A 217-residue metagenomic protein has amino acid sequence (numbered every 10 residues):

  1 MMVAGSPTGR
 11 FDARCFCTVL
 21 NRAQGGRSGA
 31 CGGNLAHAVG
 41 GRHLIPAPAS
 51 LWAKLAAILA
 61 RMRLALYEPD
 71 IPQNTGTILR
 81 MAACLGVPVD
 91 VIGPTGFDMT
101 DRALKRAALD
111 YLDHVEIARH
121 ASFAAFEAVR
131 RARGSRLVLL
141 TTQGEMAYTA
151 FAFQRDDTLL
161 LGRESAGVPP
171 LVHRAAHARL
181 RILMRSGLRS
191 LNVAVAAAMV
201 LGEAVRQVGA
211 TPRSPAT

Functional and structural regions predicted by a protein language model:
M1-M2, C17-Q24: Polybasic, low-complexity intrinsically disordered segments
G5-G9: Intrinsically disordered, low-complexity segments enriched in small polar residues
C15-C17, C31: Cysteine-centered motifs
R22, G26-G29, N34, R42-T217: Post-transcriptional modification and biogenesis factors for structured RNAs of the translation apparatus
